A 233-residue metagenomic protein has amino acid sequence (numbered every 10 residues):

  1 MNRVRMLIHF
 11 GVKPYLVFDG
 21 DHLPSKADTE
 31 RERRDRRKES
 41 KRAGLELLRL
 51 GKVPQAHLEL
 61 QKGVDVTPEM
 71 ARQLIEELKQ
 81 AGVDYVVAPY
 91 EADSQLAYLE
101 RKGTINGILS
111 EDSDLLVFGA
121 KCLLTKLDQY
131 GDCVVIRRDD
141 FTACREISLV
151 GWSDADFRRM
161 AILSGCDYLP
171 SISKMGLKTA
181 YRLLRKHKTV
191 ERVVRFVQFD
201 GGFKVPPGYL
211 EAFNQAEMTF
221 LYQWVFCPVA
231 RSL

Functional and structural regions predicted by a protein language model:
M1-E91, Q95-L99: Noncatalytic, basic helical substrate-engagement surface that gates or grips nucleic-acid strands
F10-P14, A81, T104, A120 (+1 more regions): Core residues of folded domains in eukaryotic genome-function proteins
K26-A27, V87-A88, F118-G119, L127 (+3 more regions): Intrinsically disordered, low-complexity regions enriched in proline, serine, glycine and charged residues
T29-E30, E91, E111, A120-C122 (+3 more regions): Short coil/turn segments at secondary-structure boundaries
K62-V66, D84-E91, I105, L149-W152 (+2 more regions): Short amphipathic alpha-helical molecular recognition features
E100-Y168: Long, highly charged, low-complexity intrinsically disordered interaction regions that mediate electrostatic DNA/RNA
D139-L233: Non-catalytic nucleic-acid-binding/docking modules located in mid-to-C-terminal regions of nucleic-acid enzymes
